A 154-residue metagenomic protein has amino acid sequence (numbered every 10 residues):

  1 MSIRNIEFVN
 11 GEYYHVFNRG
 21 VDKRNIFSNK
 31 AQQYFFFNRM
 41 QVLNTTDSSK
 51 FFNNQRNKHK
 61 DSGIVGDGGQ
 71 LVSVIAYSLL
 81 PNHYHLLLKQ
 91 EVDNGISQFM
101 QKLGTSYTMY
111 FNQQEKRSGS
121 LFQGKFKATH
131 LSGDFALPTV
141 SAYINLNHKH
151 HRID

Functional and structural regions predicted by a protein language model:
M1-D154: Short catalytic/metal-binding and nucleic-acid-binding patches
